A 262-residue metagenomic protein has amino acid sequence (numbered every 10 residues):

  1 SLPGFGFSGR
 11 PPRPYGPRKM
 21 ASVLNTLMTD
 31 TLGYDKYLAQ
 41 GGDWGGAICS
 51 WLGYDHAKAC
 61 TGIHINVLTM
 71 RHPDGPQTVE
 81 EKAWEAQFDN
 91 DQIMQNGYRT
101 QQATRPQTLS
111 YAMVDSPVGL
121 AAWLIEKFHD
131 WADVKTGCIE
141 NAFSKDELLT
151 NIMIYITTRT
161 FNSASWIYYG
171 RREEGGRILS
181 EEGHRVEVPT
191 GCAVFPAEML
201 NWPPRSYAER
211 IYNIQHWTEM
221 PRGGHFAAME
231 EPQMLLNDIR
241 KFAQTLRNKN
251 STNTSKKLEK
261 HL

Functional and structural regions predicted by a protein language model:
L2-Y15, S50, D74: Glycine-rich "HGGG/HGxG" loop immediately N-terminal to the catalytic nucleophile of the alpha/beta-hydrolase
F7-P11, T29, C60: Glycan-recognition and catalytic cores of secretory/periplasmic carbohydrate-active enzymes
P12-T31: Alpha/beta-hydrolase active-site loop
N25-T26, D35-A39, G46, A59-H64 (+5 more regions): Beta-sheet entry/capping signal
T26, S50-Y54, L236: Short, hydrophobic alpha-helix immediately C-terminal to the catalytic nucleophile
T31-E85: Conserved hydrolase catalytic core segment
P76-P106, E181-R185, E209: The feature captures the conserved acid-bearing segment of alpha/beta-hydrolase catalytic domains
Q102-L262: C-terminal subdomain of alpha/beta-hydrolase-fold enzymes, centered on the catalytic histidine and its supporting
